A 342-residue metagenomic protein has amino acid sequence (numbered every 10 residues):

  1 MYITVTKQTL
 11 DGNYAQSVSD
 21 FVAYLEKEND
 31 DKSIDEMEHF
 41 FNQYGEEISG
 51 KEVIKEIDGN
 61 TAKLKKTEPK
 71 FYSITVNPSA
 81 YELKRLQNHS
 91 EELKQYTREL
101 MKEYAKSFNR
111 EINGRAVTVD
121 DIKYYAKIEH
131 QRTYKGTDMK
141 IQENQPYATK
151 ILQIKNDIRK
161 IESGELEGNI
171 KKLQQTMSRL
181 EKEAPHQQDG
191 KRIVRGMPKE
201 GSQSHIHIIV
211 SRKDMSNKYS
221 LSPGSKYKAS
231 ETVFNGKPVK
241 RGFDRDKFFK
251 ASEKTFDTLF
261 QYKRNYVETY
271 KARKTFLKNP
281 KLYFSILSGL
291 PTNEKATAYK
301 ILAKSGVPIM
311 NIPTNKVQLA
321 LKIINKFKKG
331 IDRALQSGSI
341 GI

Functional and structural regions predicted by a protein language model:
M1-I342: N-terminal nicking endonuclease/strand-transfer module with a His-rich metal-binding environment and a catalytic Tyr
